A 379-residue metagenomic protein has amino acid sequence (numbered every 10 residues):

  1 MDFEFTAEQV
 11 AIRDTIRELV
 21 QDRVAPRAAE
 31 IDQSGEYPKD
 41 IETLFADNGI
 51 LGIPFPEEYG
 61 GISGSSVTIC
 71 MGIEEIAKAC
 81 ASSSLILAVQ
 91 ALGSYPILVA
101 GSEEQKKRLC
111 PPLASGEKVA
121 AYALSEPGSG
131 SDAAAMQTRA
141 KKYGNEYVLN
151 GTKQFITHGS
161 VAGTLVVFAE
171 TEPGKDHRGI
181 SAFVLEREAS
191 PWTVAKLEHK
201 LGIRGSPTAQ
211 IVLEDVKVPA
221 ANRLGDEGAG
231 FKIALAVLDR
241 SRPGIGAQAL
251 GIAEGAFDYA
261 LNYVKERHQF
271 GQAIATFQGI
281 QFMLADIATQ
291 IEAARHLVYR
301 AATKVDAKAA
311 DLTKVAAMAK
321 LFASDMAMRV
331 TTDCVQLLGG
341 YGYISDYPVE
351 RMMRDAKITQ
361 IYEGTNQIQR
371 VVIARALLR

Functional and structural regions predicted by a protein language model:
M1-S83, A88, A100-E104, P112 (+6 more regions): Alpha-helical interface subdomain recognition
G49, I73-A77, A169, L185-S190 (+1 more regions): Short Ser/Thr-interspersed hydrophobic loop/turn segments at strand-loop and sheet-helix junctions that line or gate
L98-G101, K141, V167-T171, V184-R187 (+3 more regions): Short beta-strand-to-turn element immediately C-terminal to the catalytic PLP-Schiff-base lysine in fold type I
L113, G128-S131, F155-H158, E172-G174 (+1 more regions): Short Gly/Pro-enriched turn/cap motifs at secondary-structure boundaries
G116-L124, F168: A short, Trp-centered hydrophobic/proline-enriched beta-strand micro-motif
A135, E188-P219: Flexible, small-/acidic-enriched active-site or ligand-binding loops
Q137, E146, N150-V194: A short core secondary-structure module
E214-I233: Long, acidic (Asp/Glu-rich), low-complexity accessory segments flanking structured domains
